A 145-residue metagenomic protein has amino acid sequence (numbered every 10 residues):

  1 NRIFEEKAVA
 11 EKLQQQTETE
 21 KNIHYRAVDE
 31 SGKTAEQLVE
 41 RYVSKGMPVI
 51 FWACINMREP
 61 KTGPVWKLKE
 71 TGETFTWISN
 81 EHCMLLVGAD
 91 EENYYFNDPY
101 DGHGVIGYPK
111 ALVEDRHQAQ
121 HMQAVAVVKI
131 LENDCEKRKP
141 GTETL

Functional and structural regions predicted by a protein language model:
N1-P48, H121-L145: Cysteine-nucleophile protease catalytic domains, especially the papain-like/related folds used in DUB/UBL proteases
H24-A27, V49-A53, L85, Y95-N97: Structural recognition of the beta-strand scaffold that forms the well-ordered cores of secreted hydrolase catalytic
S44, M57-E59, G63-I78, C83-L145: Noncatalytic regulatory segments and standalone regulatory/sensor domains
